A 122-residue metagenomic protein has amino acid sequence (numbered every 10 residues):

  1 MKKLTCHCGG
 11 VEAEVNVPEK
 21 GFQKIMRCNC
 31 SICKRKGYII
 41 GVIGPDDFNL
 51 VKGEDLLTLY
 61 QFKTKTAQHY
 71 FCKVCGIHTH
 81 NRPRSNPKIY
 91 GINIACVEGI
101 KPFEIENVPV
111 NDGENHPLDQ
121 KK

Functional and structural regions predicted by a protein language model:
M1-T5, G10-K122: A short Gly-Trp-Pro
